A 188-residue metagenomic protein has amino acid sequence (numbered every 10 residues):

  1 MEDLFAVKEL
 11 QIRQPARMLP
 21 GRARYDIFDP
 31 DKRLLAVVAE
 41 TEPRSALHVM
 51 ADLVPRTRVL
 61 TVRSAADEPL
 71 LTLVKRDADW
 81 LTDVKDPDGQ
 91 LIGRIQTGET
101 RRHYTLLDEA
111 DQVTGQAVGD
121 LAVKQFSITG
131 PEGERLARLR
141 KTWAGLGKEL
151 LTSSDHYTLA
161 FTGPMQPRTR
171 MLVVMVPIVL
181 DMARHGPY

Functional and structural regions predicted by a protein language model:
M1-V59, E68-L70, D79, P87-I92 (+1 more regions): Low-complexity or membrane-interfacial segments used for flexible interactions
V62-R63: A broadly used, surface-exposed interaction patch
K75: Ligand-binding face of N-terminal immunoglobulin V-set domains in extracellular IgSF glycoproteins
V84: Classical protein tyrosine phosphatase
